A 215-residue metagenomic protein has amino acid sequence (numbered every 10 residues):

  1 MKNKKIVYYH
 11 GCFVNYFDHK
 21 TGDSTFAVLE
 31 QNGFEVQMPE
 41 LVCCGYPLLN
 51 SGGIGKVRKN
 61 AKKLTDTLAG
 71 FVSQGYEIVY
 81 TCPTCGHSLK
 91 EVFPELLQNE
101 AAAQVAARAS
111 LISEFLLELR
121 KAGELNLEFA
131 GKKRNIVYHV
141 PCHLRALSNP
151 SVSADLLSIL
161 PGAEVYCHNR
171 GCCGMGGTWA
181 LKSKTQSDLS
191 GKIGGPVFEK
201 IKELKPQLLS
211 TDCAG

Functional and structural regions predicted by a protein language model:
M1-G215: Iron-sulfur cluster-binding electron-transfer modules in prokaryotic oxidoreductases
